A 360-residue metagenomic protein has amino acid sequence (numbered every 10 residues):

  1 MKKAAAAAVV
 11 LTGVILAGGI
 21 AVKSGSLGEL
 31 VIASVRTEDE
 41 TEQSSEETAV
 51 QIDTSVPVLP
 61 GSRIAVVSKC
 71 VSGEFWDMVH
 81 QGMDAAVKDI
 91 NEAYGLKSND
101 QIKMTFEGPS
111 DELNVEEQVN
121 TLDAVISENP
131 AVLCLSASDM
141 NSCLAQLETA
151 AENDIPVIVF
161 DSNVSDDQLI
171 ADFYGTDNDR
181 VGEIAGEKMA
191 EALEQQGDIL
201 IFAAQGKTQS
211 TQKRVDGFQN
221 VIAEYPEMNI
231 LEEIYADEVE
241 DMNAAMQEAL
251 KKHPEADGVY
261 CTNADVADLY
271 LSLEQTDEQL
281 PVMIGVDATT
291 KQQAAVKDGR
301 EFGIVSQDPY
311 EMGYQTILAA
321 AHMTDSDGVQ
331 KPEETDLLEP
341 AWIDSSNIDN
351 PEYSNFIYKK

Functional and structural regions predicted by a protein language model:
M1-V10: N-terminal Sec-pathway targeting helices
G13-S24: Hydrophobic alpha-helical membrane-insertion segments, chiefly the h-region of N-terminal signal peptides
K23, G28-P60, S210, V221-Y225 (+1 more regions): Hinge/cleft segment of the Venus flytrap/periplasmic-binding protein
E46-L59, Q118, F173-I199, M242-N243 (+2 more regions): Hydrophobic alpha-helical segments within soluble ligand-binding/sensing domains
S68-H80, N99-E117, S138-D139, Y174-I184 (+5 more regions): Hinge/beta->alpha junction and helix N-cap segments in small-molecule ligand-binding domains
D84-M104, A223-E224: Signal peptide-proximal N-terminal region of secreted/periplasmic/extracellular or secretory-lumen proteins
V125-E128, V132-E152, F218, Y235-A294: Hydrophobic alpha-helical
M140-R180, D198, T289-F302, E352: Flexible loop/hinge segments that line or gate small-molecule binding clefts
